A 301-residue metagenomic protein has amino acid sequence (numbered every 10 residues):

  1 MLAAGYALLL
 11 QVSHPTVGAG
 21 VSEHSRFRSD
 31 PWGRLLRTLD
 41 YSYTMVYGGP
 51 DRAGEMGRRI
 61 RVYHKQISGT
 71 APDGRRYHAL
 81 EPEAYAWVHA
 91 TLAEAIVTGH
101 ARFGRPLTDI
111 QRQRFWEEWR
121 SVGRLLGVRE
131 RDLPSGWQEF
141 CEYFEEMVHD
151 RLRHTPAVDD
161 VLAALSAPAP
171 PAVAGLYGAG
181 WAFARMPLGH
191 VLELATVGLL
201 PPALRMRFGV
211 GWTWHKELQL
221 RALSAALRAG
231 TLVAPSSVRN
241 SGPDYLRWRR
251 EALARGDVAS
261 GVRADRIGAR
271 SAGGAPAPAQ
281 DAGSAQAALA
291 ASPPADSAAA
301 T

Functional and structural regions predicted by a protein language model:
M1-T301: Mature, function-bearing regions of proteins
